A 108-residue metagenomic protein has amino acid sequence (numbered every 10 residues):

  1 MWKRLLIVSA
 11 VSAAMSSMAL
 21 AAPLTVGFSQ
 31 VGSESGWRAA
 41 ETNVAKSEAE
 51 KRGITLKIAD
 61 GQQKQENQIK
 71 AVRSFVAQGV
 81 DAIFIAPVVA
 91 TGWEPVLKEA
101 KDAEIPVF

Functional and structural regions predicted by a protein language model:
K3-L6, L20-F108: A residue-level marker of the well-folded mature domains of exported/periplasmic proteins
V8-S17: Bacterial N-terminal signal peptides
